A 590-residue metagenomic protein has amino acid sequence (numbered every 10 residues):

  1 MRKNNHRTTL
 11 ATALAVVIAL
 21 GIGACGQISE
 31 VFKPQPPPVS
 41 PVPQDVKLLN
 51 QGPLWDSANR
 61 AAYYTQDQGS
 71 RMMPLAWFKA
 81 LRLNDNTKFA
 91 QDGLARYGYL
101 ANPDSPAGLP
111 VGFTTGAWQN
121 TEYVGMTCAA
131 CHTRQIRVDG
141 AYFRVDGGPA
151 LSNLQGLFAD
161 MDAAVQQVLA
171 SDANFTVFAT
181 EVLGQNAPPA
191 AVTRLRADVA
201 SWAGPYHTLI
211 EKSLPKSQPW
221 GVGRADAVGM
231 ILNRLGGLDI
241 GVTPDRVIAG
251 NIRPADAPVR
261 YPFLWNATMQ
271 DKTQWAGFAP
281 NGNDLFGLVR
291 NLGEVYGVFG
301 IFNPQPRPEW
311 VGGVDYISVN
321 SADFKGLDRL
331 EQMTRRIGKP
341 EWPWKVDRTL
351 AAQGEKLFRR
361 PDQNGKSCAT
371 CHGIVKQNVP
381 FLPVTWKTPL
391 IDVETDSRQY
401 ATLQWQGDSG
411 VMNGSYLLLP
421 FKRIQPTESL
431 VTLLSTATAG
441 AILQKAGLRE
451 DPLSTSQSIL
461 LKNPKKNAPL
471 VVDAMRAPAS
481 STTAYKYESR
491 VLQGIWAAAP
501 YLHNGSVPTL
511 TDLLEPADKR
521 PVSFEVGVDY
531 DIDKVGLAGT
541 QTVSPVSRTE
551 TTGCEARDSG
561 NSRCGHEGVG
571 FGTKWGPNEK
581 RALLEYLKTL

Functional and structural regions predicted by a protein language model:
R2-A13: Bacterial N-terminal signal peptides that target proteins for export
T12-G23: Bacterial N-terminal signal peptides
G26-L590: Periplasmic c-type cytochrome electron-transfer domains
